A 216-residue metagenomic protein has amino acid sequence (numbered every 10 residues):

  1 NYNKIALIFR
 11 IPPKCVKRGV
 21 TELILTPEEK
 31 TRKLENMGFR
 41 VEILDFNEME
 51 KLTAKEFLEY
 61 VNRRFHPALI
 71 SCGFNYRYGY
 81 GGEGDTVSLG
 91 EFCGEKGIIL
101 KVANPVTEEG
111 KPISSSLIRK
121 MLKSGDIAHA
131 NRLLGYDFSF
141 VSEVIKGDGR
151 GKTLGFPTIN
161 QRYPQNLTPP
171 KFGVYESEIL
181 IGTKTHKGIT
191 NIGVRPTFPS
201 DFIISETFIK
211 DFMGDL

Functional and structural regions predicted by a protein language model:
Y2-F65: Core alpha/beta nucleotide-donor-binding catalytic domains of modification enzymes
Y2-N3, F39, I98, Y136 (+1 more regions): Short glycine/serine/threonine/alanine-rich loop segments
K4-C15, M37-F46, A68-G73, G81-S88 (+2 more regions): Short charge-dense sequence patches
R10, N47, V106-E108, Y136 (+1 more regions): Short, solvent-exposed coil/turn elements at secondary-structure transition points
L23, F46, T107, R119 (+1 more regions): Generic anion/oxyanion-binding catalytic loop in active/binding sites
E29-K33, F65-I70, E95-G97, G125-A128 (+3 more regions): Glycine-rich loops and low-complexity Gly/Arg-rich segments that provide flexible linkers or classic glycine-based
L52-P157: Classical nucleotidyltransferase
G147-L216: Phosphate/ribose-recognition catalytic cores of enzymes acting on nucleotide-derived substrates
